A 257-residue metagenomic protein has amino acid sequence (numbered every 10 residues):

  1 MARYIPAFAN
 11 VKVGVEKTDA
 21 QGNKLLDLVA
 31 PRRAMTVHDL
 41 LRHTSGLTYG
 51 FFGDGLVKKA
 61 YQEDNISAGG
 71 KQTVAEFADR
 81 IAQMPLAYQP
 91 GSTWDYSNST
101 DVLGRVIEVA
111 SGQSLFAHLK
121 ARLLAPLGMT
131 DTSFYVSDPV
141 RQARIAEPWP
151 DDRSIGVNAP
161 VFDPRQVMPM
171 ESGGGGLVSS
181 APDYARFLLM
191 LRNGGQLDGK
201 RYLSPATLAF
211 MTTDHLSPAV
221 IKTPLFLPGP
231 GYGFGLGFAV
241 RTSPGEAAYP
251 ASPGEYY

Functional and structural regions predicted by a protein language model:
R3-Y249: Short, surface-exposed loop or secondary-structure junction motifs that flank catalytic or metal-binding residues
Y249-Y257: Short, hydrophobic/aromatic-rich segments at coil-to-beta transitions
